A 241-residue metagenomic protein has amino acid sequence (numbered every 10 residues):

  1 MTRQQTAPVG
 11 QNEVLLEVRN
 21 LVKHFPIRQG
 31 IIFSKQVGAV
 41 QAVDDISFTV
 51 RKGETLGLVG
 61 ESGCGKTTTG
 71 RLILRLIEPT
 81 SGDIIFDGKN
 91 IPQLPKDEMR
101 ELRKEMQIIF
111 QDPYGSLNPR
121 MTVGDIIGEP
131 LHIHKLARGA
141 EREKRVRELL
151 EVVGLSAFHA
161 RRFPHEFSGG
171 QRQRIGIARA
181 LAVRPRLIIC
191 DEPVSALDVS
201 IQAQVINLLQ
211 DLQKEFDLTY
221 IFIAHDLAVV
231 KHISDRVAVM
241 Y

Functional and structural regions predicted by a protein language model:
I32-Q36, I91-Q107, I133, G139-A140: ABC ATPase NBD coupling module
G82-N90: Conserved ABC transporter NBD signature motif
N90, E141-F158: Conserved ABC ATPase "signature" region
F163-F167, Q171: Conserved ABC ATPase signature
H165, V183, N207: Conserved signature/switch motifs of ABC ATPase nucleotide-binding domains
I177, V205: Hydrophobic anchor residue at the start of the ABC signature
A182-R186, Q202: A short, proline-enriched helix->beta-strand linker immediately N-terminal to the Walker B motif in ABC-type P-loop
